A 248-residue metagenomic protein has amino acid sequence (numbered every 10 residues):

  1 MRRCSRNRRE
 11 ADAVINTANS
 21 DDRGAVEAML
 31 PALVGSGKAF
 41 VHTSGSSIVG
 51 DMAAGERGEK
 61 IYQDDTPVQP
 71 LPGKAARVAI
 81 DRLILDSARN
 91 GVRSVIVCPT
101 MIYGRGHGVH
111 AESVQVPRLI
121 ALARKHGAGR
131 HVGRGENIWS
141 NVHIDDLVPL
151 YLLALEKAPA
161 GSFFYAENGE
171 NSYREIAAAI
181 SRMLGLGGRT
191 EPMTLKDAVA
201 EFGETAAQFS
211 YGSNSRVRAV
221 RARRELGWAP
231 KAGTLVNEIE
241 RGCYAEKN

Functional and structural regions predicted by a protein language model:
M1-V34: NAD(P)H-binding glycine-rich loop region in Rossmannoid oxidoreductase-like domains and their noncatalytic homologs
V26-R82, V95: Conserved Rossmann-fold NAD(P)-dependent oxidoreductase catalytic core, especially the SDR/UDP-sugar
D81-G106: Conserved beta-loop-beta element that borders a ligand/cofactor-binding pocket
G104-P117, L153-F164: Glycine/proline-rich active-site loop of Rossmann-fold NAD(P)-dependent oxidoreductases
R118-V142, L150: A conserved pocket-lining segment of Rossmann-fold NAD(P)-dependent short-chain dehydrogenase/reductase
I144, R174, A200-A229: Conserved C-terminal active-site "lid" loop/helix of NAD(P)H-dependent oxidoreductases that clamps the redox cofactor
L150-A206, K247-N248: Mid/C-terminal beta-alpha module of Rossmann-like enzyme folds, strongest in SDR-family dehydrogenases/epimerases
G233-N248: Amphipathic terminal alpha-helices
